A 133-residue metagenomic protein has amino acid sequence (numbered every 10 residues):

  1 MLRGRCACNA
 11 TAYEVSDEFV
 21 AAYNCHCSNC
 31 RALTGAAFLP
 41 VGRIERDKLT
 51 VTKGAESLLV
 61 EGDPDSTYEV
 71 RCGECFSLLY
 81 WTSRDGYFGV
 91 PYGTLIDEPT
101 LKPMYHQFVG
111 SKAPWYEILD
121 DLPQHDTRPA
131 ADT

Functional and structural regions predicted by a protein language model:
M1-T133: A short Gly-Trp-Pro
